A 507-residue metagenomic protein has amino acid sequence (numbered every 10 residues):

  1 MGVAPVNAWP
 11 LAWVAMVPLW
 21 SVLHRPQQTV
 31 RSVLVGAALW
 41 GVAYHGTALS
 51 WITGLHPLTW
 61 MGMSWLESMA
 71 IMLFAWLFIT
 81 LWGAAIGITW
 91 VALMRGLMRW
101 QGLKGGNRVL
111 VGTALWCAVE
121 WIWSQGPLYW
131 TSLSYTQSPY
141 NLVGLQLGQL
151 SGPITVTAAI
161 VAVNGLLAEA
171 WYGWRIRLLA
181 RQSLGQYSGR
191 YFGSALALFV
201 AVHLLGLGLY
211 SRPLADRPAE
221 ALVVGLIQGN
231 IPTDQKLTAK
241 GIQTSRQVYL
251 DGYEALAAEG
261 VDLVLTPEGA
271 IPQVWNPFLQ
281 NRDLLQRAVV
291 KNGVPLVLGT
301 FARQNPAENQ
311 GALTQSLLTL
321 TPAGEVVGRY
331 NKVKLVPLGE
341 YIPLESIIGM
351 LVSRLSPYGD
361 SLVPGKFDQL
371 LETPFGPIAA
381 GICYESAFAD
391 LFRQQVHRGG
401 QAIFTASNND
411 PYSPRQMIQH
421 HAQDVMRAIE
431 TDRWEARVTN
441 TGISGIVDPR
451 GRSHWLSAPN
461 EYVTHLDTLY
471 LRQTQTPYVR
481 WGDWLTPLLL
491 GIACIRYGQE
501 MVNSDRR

Functional and structural regions predicted by a protein language model:
M1-Y210, S413-P414, D424-R427, T439-R450 (+2 more regions): Membrane-embedded alpha-helical bundles of multi-pass enzymes that act on lipidic or dolichyl-linked glycan substrates
L209-W481, L485: Soluble catalytic domains of enzymes that build or remodel membrane lipids, polysaccharides, and related
N503-R507: Short, charged juxtamembrane terminal tails flanking transmembrane helices
